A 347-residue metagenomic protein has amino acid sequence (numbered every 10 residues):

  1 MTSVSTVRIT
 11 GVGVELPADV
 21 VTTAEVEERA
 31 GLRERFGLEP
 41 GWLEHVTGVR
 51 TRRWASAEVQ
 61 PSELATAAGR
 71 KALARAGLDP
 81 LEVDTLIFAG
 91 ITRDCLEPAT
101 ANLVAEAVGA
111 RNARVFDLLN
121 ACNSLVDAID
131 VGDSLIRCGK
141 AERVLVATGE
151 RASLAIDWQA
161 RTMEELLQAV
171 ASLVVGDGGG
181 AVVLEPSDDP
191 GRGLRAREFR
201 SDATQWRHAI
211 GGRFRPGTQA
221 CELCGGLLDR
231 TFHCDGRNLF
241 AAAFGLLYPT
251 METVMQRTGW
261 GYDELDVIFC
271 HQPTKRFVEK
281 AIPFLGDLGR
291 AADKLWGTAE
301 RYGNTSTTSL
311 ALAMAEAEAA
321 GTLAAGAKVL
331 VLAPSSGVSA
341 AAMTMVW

Functional and structural regions predicted by a protein language model:
M1-E58, M163-A241, P249, P334 (+1 more regions): Condensing-enzyme catalytic core mediating Claisen C-C bond formation in acyl metabolism
V21, E97-A99, D130, A155-A160 (+1 more regions): Short acidic, glycine/serine/threonine-rich loops at helix termini
F36-H45, C95-G109, T148-R161, P216-G225 (+1 more regions): Acidic-glycine-rich active-site phosphate/pyrophosphate-binding loop
V49-T51, E82-I87, E106-L119, R161-L167 (+1 more regions): Glycine/charged-rich beta-loop-alpha catalytic/anionic-binding loops adjacent to active sites
S62, T66-G69, T92-R93, E106-R111 (+3 more regions): Claisen-condensing/thiolase-fold acyl-transfer catalytic domains that form or cleave C-C bonds in fatty acid
L81-A89, Y262-H271: Short glycine-rich phosphate-binding loop at a beta-alpha junction
R137-G178: Flexible, glycine-rich active-site loops centered on histidine and acidic residues that chelate a metal or position
K140-I156, D202-A209, K275, T307: Acyl-CoA/ACP chain-elongation machinery
